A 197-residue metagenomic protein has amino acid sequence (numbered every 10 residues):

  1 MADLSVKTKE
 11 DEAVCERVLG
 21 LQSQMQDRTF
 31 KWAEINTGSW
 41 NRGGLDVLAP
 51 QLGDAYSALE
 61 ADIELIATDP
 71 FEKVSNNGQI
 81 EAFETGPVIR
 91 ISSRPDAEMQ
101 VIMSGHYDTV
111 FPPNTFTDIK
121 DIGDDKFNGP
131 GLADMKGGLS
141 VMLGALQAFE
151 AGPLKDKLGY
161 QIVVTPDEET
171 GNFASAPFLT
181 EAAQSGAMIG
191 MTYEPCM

Functional and structural regions predicted by a protein language model:
M1, M25, F83, M99 (+5 more regions): Detector for methionine-enriched segments
M1, Q79-S92, D118-D121, G171-Y193: Charged, low-complexity, helix/coiled-coil-prone segments
L4-P130, A151: Acidic/His- and Gly-rich active-site-bordering loop/insert found across diverse amide/peptide-bond hydrolases
M135-M197: Acidic/histidine-rich catalytic neighborhood of metal-dependent amide-processing enzymes
